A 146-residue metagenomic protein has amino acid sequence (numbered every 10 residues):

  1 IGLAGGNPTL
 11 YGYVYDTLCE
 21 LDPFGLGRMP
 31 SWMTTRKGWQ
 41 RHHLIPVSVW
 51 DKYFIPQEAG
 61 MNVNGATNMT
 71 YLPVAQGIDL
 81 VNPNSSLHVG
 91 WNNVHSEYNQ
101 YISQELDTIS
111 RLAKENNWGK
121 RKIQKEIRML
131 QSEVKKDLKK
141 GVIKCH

Functional and structural regions predicted by a protein language model:
I1-R28: Short turn/helix-capping motifs enriched in Asx and small/polar residues
L26-H146: Catalytic toxin/effector domains delivered as secreted proteins or via bacterial secretion systems
